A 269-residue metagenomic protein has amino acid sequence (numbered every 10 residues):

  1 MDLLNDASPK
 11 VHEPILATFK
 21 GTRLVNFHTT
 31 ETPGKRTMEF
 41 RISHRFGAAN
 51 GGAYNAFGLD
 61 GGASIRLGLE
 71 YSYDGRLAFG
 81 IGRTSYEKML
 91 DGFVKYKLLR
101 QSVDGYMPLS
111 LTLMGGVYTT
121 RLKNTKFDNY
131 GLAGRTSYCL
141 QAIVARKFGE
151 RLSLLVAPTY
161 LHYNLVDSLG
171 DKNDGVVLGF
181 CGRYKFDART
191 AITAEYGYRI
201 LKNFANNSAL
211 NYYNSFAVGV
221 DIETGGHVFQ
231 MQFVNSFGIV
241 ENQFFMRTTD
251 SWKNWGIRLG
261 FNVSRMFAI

Functional and structural regions predicted by a protein language model:
M1-K126, T136-L140, R146-V156, Y160-N164 (+3 more regions): Transmembrane beta-barrel domains of Gram-negative outer membranes and organellar outer membranes
N129, L140-A142, D167-S168, L178-F180: Short secondary-structure capping micro-motifs at structural edges
L169, N173-N203: A contiguous binding-surface segment within folded domains or other stable secondary-structure elements
